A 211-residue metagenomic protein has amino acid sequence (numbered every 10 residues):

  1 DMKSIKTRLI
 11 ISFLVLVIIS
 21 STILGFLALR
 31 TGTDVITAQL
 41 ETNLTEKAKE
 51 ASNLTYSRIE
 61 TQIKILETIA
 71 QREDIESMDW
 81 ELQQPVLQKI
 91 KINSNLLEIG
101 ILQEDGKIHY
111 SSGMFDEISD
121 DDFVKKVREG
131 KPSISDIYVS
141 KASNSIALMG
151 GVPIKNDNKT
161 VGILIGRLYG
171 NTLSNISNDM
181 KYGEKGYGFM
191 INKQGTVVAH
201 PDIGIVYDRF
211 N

Functional and structural regions predicted by a protein language model:
D1-M2: Short, Lys/Arg-enriched N-terminal segments with co-localized hydrophobic residues within the first ~10-30 amino acids
I5-W80, N93-L97: Juxtamembrane extracytoplasmic/periplasmic/luminal helical "stalk" adjacent to the first N-terminal
T42, K64, P85-Q88, K125 (+1 more regions): Solvent-exposed, polar/charged alpha-helical surfaces in well-ordered, non-transmembrane soluble domains, broadly
A48, A70, D105-G106, D202: Short, histidine-centered active-site or binding-site loop motifs used for metal coordination, general acid-base
D74-I75, G106, G195-T196: Short, solvent-exposed secondary-structure junction/capping segments
M78-N95, I163-N211: Solvent-exposed, extracytoplasmic
I92-N95, G100, E104-M180, E184-Y187: Extracytoplasmic/periplasmic ligand-binding sensor regions of membrane-associated signaling proteins
